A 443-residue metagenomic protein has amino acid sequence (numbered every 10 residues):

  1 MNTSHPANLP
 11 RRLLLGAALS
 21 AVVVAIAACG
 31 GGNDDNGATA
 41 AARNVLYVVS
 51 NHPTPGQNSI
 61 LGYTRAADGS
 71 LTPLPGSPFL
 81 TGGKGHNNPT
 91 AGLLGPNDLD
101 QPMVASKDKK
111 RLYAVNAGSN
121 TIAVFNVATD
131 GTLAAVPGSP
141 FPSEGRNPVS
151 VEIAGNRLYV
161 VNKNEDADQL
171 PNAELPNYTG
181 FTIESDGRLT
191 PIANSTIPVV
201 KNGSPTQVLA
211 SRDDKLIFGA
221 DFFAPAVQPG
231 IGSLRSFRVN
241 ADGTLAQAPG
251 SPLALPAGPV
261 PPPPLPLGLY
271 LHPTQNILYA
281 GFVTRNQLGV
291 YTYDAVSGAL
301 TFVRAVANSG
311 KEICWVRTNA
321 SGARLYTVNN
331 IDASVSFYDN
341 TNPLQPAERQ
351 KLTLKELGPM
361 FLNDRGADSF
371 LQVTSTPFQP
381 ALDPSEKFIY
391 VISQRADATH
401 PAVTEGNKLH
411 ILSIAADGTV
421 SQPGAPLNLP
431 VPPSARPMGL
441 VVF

Functional and structural regions predicted by a protein language model:
N2-T3, G16-N44: Bacterial Sec-dependent N-terminal signal peptides
H52-G56, S119-T121, N164-Q169, F223-V227 (+3 more regions): Short glycine/acidic-enriched loop and turn motifs that connect beta-strands
Y63-L71, V124-L133, G180-L189, S236-A246 (+3 more regions): Short loop/turn segments immediately following beta-strands, especially the blade-tip and inter-blade linker loops
L71-G83, L133-P142, L189-V199, L245-L255 (+3 more regions): Beta-propeller fold detector
T81-A105, P142-G155, P198-D214, L255-I277 (+3 more regions): Beta-rich, blade/repeat-based domains predominating in secreted/periplasmic proteins but also intracellular
L133-S211: Asp-box/WD-like beta-propeller blade repeats and closely related beta-sheet repeat scaffolds
A402-F443: Blade-level signature of beta-propeller repeat domains, shared across WD40, Kelch, NHL, RCC1 and BNR/Asp-box propellers
